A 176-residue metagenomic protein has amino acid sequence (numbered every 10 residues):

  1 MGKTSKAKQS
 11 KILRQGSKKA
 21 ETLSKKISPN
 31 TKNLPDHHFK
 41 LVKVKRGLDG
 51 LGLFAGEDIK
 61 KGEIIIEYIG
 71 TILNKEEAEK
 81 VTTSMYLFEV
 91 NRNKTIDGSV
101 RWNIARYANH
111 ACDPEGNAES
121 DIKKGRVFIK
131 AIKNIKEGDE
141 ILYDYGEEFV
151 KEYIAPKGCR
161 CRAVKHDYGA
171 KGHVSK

Functional and structural regions predicted by a protein language model:
G2-I12, S17, C112, N117-K176: C-terminal SET catalytic tail plus cysteine-rich post-SET Zn-binding segment of SAM-dependent SET-domain
L13-E119, V174-S175: Catalytic cores of histone-lysine modification enzymes
